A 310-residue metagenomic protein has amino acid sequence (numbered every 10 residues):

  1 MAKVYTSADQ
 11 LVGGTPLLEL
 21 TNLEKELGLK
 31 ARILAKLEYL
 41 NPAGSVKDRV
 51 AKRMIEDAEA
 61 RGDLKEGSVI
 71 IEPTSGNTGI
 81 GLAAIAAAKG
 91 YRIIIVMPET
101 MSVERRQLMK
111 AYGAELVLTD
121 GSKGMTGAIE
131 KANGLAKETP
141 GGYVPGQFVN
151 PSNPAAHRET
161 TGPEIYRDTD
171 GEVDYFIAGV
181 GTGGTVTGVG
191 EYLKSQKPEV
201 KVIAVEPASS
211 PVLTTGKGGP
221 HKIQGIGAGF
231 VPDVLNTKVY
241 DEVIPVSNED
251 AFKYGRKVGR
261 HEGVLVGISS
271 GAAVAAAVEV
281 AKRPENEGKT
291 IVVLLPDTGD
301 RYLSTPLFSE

Functional and structural regions predicted by a protein language model:
M1-E310: PLP-dependent amino-acid enzyme catalytic core
